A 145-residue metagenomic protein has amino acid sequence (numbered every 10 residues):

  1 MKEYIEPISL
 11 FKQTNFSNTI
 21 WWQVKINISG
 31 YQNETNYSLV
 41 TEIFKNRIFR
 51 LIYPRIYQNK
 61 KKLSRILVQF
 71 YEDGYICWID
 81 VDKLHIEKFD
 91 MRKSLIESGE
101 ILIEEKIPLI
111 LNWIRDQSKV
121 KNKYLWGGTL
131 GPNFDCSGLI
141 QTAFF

Functional and structural regions predicted by a protein language model:
M1-K2, L39-D82: SH3/SH3-like beta-barrel superfamily modules
M1-N36, E42-I43, P54-R55, K83-N112: SH3-family beta-barrel domains
F11, F16, F44, F49 (+4 more regions): Phenylalanine-focused residue identity feature
T35-Y37, G128-T129: Short, solvent-exposed loop/turn segments at secondary-structure boundaries
V81-F145: N-terminal capping segments
